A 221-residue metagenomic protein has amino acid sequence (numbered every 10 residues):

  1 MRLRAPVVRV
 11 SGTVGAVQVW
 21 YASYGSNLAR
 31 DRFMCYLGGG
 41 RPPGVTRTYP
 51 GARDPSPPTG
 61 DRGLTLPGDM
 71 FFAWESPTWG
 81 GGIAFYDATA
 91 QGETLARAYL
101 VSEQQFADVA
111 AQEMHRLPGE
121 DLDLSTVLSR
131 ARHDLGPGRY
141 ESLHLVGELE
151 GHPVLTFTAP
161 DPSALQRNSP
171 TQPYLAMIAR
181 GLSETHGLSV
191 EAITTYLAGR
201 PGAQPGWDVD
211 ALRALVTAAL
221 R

Functional and structural regions predicted by a protein language model:
M1-V17: Actinobacteria-biased recognition of intrinsically disordered, low-complexity terminal regions
G12-R221: Glycine-aromatic micro-motifs
